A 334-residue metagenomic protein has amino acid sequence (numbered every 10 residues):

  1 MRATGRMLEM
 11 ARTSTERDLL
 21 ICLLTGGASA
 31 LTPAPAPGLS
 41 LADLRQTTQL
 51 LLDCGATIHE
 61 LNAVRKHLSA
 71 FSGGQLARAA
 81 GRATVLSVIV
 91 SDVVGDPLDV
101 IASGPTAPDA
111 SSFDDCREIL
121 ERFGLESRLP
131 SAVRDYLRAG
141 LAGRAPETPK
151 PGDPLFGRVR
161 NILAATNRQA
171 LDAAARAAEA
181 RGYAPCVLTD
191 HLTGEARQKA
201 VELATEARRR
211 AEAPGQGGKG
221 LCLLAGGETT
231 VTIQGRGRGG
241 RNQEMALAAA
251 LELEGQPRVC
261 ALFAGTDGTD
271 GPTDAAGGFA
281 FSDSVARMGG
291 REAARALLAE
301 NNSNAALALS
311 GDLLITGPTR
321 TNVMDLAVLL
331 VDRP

Functional and structural regions predicted by a protein language model:
M1-R17, V64-R65: Glycine-rich oxoanion-binding loops at beta->alpha junctions
G5-L8, R12, P35-Q46, R78-R82 (+4 more regions): A glycine- and small-aliphatic-rich helix-loop capping segment at beta-alpha/alpha-beta transitions that lines
I21-G26, L52, S87-V93, A102 (+2 more regions): Short beta-strand segments
L39-T57, D109-G124, G235-A261: Gly/Ser/Thr-rich active-site loops/lids in small-molecule metabolic enzymes that frequently grip phosphoryl groups
I58-L125, V133-R138: A glycine/threonine-rich phosphate-anchoring loop and its flanking beta-alpha core in nucleotide/phosphate-binding
A83-L86, P108-R209: Accessory alpha-helical/coil subdomains and C-terminal extensions that flank or cap enzyme catalytic cores
R168-D172, G182-F263, P272: Active-site segments that bind and position negatively charged phosphate/pyrophosphate groups
L247-P334: Internal helix-turn-beta structural module
